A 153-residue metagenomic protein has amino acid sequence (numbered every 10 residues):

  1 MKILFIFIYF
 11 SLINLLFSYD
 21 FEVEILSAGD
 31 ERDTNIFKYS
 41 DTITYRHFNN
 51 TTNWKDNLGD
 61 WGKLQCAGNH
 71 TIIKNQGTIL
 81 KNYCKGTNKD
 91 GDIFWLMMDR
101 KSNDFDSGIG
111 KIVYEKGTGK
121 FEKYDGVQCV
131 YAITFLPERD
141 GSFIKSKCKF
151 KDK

Functional and structural regions predicted by a protein language model:
M1-L4, D106: Structural motif marking the loop-to-transmembrane transition
I3-N14: Sec-dependent N-terminal signal peptides
Y19-K153: Beta-strand-enriched cores of mature, soluble protein domains
